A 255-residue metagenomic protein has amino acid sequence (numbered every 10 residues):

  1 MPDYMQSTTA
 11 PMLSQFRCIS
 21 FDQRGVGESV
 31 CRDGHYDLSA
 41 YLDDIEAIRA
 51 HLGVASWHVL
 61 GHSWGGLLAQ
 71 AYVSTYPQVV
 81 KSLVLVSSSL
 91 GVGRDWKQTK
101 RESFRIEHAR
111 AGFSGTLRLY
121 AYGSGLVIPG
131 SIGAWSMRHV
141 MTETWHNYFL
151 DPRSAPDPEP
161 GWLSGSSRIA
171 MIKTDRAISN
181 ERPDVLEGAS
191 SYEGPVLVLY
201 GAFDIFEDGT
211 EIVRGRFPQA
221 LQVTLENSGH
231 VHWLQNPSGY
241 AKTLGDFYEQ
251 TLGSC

Functional and structural regions predicted by a protein language model:
M1-G34, R49: Conserved HGGG/HGGXW glycine-rich cap/lid loop of the alpha/beta-hydrolase fold
A40-W57: Conserved acidic catalytic loop of the alpha/beta-hydrolase fold
A55-T99: Conserved hydrolase catalytic core segment
V84-L126: Flexible "cap/lid" loop of the alpha/beta hydrolase fold
R118-T174, I178-S179, G188: Conserved alpha/beta-hydrolase catalytic His-Asp/Glu region
Y192, V198-Y200: Short beta-strand/loop motif that positions the catalytic acidic residue of the alpha/beta-hydrolase fold
I205-T210: Conserved alpha/beta-hydrolase "acid-adjacent" motif
A220-C255: Catalytic active-site module of serine/aspartate enzymes centered on a nucleophile-bearing elbow/loop
